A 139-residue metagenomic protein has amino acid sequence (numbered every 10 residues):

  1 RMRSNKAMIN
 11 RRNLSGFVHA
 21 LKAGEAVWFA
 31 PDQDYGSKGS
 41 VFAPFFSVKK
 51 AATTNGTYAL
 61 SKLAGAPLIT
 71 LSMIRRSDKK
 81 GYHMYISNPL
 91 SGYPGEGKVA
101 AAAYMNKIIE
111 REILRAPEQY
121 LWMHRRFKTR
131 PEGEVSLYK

Functional and structural regions predicted by a protein language model:
R1-R12: Membrane-interfacial amphipathic helices and adjacent loop/beta segments that form the lipid-substrate binding surface
R11-K139: Non-catalytic C-terminal accessory region of glycerolipid acyltransferases and related lyso-lipid remodeling enzymes
